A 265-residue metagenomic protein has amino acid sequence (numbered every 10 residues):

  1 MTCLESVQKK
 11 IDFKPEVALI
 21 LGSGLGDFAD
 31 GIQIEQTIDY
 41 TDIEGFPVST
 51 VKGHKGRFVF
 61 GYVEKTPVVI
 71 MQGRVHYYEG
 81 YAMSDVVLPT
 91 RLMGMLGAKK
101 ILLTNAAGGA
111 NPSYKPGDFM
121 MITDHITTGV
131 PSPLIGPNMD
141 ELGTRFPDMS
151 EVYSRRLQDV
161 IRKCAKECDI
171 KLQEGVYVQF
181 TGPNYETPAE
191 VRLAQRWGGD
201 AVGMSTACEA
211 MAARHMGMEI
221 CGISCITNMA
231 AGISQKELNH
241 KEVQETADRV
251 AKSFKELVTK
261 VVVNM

Functional and structural regions predicted by a protein language model:
M1-M149: Metabolite-binding pocket within alpha/beta catalytic cores that recognizes anionic/polar moieties
M93-G97, Q195, R214: Non-catalytic positions within long, well-ordered alpha-helices that form the structural scaffold/packing of enzyme
K99, D200, E219: Short acidic/polar active-site loop segments enriched in Thr and Asp
L142-Y153, V191, A247-T259: Polyanion-binding loop/helix "lid" in catalytic or ligand-binding cores
Q158, K163-D200, V258: Active-site/ligand-binding-proximal alpha/beta "capping" segment
M204-E242: Zn-dependent metallopeptidase/amidohydrolase metal-coordination segment
A231-M265: His/Asp/Glu-rich mid-to-C-terminal helical/loop segments that flank catalytic regions of hydrolases
